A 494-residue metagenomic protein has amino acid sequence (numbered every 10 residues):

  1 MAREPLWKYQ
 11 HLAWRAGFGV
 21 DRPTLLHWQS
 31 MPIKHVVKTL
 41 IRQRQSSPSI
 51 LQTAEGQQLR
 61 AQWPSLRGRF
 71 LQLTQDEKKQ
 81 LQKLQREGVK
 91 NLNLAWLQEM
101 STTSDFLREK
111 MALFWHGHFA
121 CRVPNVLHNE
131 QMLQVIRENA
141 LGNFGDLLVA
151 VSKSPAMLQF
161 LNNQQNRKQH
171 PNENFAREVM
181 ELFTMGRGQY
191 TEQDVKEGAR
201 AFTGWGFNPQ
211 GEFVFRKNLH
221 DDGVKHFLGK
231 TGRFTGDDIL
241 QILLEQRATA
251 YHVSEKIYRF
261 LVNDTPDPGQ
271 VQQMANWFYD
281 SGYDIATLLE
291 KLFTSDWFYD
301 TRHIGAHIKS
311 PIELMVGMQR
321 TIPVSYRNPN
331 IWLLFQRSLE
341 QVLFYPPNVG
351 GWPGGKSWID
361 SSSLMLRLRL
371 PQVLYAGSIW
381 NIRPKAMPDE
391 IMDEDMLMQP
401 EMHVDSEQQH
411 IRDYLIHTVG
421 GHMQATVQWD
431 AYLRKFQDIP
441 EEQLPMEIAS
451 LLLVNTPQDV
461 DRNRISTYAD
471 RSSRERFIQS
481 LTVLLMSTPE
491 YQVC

Functional and structural regions predicted by a protein language model:
A2-I50, K153-M157, Q165-N166, E178-E181 (+3 more regions): Cell-wall polysaccharide-cleaving catalytic domain and substrate-binding groove, primarily in peptidoglycan/chitin
A2-L6, Q10-R22, Q246, A250 (+2 more regions): Flexible, low-complexity segments enriched for small/polar residues
W7-R15, R60-Q62, G68, L84 (+3 more regions): Short, compositionally biased low-complexity segments
R15, R42, G117, A150-K153 (+7 more regions): Residues within well-ordered alpha-helical secondary structure of globular protein domains
A16, E99-M100, H118, R122 (+7 more regions): Alpha-helix C-capping/helix-to-loop hinge sites
D21-W28, P124, L148, V195 (+3 more regions): Surface-exposed patches in mature extracellular/periplasmic domains of secreted proteins
R22-R137: N-terminal accessory alpha/beta regions
T74-Q75, V89-W96, H128-L334: Active-site substrate-binding loop specific to GH73 endo-beta-N-acetylglucosaminidase modules in bacterial autolysins
